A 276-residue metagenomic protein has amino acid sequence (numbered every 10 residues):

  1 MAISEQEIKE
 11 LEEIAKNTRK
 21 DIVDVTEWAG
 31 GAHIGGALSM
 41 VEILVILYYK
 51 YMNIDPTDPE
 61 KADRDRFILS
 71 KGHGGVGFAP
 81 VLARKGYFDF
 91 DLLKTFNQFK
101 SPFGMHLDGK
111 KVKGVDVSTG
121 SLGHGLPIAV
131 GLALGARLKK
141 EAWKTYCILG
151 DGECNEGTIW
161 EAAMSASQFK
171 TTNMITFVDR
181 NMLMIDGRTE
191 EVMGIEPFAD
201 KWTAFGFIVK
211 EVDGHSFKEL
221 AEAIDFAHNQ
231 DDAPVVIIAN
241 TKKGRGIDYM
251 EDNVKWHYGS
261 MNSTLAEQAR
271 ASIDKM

Functional and structural regions predicted by a protein language model:
M1-T18, I22: N-terminal hydrophobic or amphipathic helices/low-complexity stretches enriched in small/hydrophobic/Pro/Gly
A15-G31, D179-N181: N-terminal capping segment at the start of a domain
V25, A37-Q168: Cofactor-binding active-site loop characterized by glycine-rich and histidine/acidic residues
G30-L38: Structural motif
D65-F67, W143-C147, M174, A233-T241: Generic beta-sheet signal
A79-P80, D108, T158-W160, D186-E190 (+1 more regions): Short acidic, glycine/serine/threonine-rich loops at helix termini
G114, S118-S121, L126-N229: Thiamine diphosphate
F217-M276: Glycine/aspartate-rich loop-and-adjacent alpha/beta segment that forms the canonical ThDP
